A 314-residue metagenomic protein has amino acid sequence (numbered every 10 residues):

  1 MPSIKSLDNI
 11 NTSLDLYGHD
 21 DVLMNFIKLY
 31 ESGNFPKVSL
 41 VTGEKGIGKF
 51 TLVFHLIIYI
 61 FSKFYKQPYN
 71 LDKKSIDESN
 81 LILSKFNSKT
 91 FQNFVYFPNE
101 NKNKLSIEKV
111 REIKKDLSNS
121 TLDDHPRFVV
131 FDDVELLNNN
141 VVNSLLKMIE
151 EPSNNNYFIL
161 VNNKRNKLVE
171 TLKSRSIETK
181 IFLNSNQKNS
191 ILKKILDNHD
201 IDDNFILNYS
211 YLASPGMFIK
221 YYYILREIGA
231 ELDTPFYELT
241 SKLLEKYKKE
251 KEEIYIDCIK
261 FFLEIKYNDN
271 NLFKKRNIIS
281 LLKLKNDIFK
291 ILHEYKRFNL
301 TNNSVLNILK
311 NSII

Functional and structural regions predicted by a protein language model:
M1-Y59, Y65-K85, N154-N155, N163-I314: Charged, glycine-rich active-site and insertion segments that engage polyanionic ligands
M24-Y30, I82-K85, K104-F128, L136 (+1 more regions): Conserved alpha-helical scaffold flanking the Walker A/P-loop in AAA+ ATPase domains
N34-F35, N87-Q92, L122-H125, P152-N155: Short loop/turn elements that form and flank the Walker-type P-loop nucleotide-binding site in RecA-like NTPase cores
L71-L105: AAA+/P-loop NTPase substrate/partner-engagement loops
S118, N143-L160: Conserved catalytic/switch belt of AAA+ P-loop NTPases
